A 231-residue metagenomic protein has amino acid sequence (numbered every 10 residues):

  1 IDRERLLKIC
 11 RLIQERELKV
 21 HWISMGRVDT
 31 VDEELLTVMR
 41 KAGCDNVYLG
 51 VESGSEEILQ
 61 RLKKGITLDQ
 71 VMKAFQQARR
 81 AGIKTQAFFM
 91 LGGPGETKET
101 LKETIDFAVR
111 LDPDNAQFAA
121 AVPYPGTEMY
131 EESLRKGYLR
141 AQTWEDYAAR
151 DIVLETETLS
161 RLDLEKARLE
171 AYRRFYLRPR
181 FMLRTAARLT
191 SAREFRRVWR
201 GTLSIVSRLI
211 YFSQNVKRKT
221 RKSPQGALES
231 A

Functional and structural regions predicted by a protein language model:
I1-D2, G201: Glycine-rich phosphate-binding loops at beta-strand->alpha-helix junctions
R3, I9-R193, R197, R221-A231: A structural motif corresponding to the C-terminal lobe/cap of the Radical SAM core domain
R200-A231: Short linear elements at protein peripheries
